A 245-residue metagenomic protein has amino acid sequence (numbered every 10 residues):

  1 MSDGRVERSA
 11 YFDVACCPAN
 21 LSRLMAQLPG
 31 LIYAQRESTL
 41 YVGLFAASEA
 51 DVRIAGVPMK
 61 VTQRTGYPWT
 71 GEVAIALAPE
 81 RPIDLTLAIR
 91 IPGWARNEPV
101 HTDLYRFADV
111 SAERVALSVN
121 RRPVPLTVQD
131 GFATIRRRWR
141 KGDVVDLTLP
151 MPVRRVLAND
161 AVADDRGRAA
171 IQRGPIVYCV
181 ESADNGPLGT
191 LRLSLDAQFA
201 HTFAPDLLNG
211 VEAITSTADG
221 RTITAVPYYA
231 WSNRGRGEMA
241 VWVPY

Functional and structural regions predicted by a protein language model:
M1-A76, R96-V124, V128-R140, V144 (+1 more regions): C-terminal beta-rich recognition modules with glycine/proline-rich loops and embedded aromatic residues
E80-L87: Extended extracellular/luminal ectodomain segments enriched in beta-structured repeat modules
R81, G93-A95: Short, acidic/polar linear motifs in exposed loop/turn regions
